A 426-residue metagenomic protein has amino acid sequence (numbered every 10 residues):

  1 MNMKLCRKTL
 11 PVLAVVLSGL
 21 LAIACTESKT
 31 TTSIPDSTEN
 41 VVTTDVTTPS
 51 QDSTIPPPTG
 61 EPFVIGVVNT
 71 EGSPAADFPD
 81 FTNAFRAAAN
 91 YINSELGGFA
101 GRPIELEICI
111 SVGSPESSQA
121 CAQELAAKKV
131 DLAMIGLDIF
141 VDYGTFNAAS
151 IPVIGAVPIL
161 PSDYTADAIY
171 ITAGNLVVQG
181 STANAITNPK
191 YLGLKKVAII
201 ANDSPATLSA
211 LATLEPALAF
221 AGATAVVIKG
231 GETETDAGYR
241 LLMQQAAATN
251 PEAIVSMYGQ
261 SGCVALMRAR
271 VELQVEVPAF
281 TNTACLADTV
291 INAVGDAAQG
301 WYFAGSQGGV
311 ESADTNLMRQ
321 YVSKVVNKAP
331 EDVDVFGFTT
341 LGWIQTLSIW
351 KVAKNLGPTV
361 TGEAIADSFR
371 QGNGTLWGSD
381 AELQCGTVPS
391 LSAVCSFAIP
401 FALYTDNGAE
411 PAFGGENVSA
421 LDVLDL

Functional and structural regions predicted by a protein language model:
L21-A24: C-terminal motif of bacterial Sec signal peptides marking the signal peptidase cleavage site
T26-K29: Bacterial signal peptide processing site
P49-P62, G66-R86, S111-P115, I200-S209 (+1 more regions): Extracytoplasmic "Venus flytrap"
A76-N83, E95-Y164, G231-R240, S261-V264: Beta-alpha junction/loop-to-helix N-cap segments that form part of ligand/metal-binding clefts
S118, I171-A198, S209, D236-R240 (+3 more regions): Hydrophobic alpha-helical segments within soluble ligand-binding/sensing domains
V130-K229, P278-F303: Extracytoplasmic ligand/sensor domains, especially the bilobed periplasmic-binding protein
A269-W343, N417-A420, L424: Extracellular/periplasmic periplasmic-binding protein-like sensory domains
K328-T339, W350-E410: Segments of small-molecule ligand-sensing domains
